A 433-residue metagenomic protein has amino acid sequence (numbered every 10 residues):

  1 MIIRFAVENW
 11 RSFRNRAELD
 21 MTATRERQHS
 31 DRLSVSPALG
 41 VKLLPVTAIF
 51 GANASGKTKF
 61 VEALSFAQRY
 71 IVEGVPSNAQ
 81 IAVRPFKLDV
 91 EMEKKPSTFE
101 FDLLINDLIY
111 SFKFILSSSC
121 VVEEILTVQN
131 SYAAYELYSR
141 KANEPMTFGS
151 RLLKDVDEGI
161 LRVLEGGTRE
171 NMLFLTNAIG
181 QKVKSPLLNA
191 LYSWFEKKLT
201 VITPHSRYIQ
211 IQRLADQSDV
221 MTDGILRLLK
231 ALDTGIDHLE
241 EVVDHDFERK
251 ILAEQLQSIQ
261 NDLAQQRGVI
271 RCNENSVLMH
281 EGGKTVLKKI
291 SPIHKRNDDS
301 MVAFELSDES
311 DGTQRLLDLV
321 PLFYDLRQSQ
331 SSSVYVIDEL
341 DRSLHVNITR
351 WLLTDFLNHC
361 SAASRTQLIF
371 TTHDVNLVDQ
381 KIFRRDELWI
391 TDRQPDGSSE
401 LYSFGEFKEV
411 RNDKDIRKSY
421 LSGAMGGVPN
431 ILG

Functional and structural regions predicted by a protein language model:
M1-F66: Pre-Walker A-like glycine/lysine-rich segment at the N-terminus of P-loop NTPase domains
R4, G282, R350-G433: C-terminal lobe/lid and adjacent interdomain/linker elements of RecA-like ASCE P-loop ATPase modules
S34-K42, A48, A52, V61-V121: Conserved P-loop NTP-binding catalytic core
V41-K42, M92-K94, L104-D107, D325-S329 (+2 more regions): Conserved catalytic network of the ASCE P-loop NTPase/AAA+ motor domain
V46-I49, D262, Q266-Y324, R342-V346: Conserved ABC ATPase signature
S111-N261: Electropositive, glycine-dotted interaction segments that contact anionic polymers or phosphate-rich ligands
V302, S333-V334: The start of beta-strands in P-loop NTPase/AAA+ ATPase cores
D338-L340: Walker B catalytic acidic pair
